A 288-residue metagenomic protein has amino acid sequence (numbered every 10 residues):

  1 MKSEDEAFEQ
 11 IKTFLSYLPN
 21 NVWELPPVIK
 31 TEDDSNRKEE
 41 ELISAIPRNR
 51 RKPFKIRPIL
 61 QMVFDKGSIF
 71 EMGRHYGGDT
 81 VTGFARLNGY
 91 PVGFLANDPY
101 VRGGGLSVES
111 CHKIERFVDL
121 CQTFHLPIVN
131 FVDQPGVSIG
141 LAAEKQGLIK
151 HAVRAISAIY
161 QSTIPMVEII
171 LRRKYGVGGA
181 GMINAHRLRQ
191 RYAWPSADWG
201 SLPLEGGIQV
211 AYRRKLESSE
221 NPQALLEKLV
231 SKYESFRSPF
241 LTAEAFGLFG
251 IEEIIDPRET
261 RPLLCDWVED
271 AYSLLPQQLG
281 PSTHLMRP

Functional and structural regions predicted by a protein language model:
M1-P288: Ligand-binding clefts of soluble mixed alpha/beta catalytic domains
